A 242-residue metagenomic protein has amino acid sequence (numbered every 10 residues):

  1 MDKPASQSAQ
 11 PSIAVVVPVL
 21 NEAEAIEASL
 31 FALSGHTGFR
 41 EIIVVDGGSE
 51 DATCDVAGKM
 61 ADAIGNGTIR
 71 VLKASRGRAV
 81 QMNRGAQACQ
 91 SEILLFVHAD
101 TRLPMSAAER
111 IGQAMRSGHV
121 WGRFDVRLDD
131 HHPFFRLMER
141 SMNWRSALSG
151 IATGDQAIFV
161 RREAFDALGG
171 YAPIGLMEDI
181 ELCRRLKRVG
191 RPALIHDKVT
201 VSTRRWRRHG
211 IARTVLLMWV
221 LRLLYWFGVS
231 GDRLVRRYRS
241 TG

Functional and structural regions predicted by a protein language model:
M1-S8, R184-G242: Hydrophobic helical membrane-anchoring modules
S12-A14, E41, E181: Cell-envelope/extracellular polymer assembly enzymes that use nucleotide-activated donors
N21-G35: Short, well-formed alpha-helical segments that are part of the catalytic scaffolds of diverse glycosyltransferases
E24-A28, D51-M60: Acidic helix N-cap motif at the loop->helix transition within catalytic regions of sugar-transfer enzymes
R40-I43, C54-A88: Conserved donor nucleotide-binding strand/loop of the catalytic core
D46-D55, T101: A conserved acidic beta->alpha catalytic loop
L94: Short aromatic/hydrophobic "clamp" motif used to bind/position activated sugar donors
M105-F134: Conserved donor NDP-sugar-binding/catalytic core segment of glycosyltransferases
